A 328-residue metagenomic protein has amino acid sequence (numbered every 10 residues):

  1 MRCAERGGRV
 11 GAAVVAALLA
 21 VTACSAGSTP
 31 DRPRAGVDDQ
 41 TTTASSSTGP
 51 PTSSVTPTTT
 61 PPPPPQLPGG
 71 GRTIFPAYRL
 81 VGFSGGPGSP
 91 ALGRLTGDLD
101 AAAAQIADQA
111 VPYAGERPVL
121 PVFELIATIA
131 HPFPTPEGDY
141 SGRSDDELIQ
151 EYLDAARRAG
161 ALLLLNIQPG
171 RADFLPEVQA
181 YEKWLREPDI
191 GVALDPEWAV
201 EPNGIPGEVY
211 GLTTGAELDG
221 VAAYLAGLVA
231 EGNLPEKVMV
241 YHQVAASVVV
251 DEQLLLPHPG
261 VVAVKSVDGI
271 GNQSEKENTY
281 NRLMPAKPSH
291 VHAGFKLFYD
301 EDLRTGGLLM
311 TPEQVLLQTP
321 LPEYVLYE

Functional and structural regions predicted by a protein language model:
R2-V14: Bacterial N-terminal signal peptides that target proteins for export
V21-A23: C-terminal motif of bacterial Sec signal peptides marking the signal peptidase cleavage site
S25-V55: Short, low-complexity, disordered segments immediately C-terminal to signal peptides in bacterial exported proteins
G49-P50, S54-D100: N-terminal module-boundary/linker segments of secreted carbohydrate-active enzymes
Y78-G82, P118-E124, G160-L164, D189-A193 (+3 more regions): Structural preference for beta-strand elements that scaffold enzyme active sites
P112-Y113, P118-W198: Substrate-binding cleft of extracellular glycoside hydrolase catalytic domains
S144, P188, W198-G220: Active-site cleft segment of glycoside hydrolase catalytic domains centered on the general acid/base Glu
V209-L326: Surface-exposed substrate-engagement region within the catalytic domains of secreted or surface-exposed extracellular
